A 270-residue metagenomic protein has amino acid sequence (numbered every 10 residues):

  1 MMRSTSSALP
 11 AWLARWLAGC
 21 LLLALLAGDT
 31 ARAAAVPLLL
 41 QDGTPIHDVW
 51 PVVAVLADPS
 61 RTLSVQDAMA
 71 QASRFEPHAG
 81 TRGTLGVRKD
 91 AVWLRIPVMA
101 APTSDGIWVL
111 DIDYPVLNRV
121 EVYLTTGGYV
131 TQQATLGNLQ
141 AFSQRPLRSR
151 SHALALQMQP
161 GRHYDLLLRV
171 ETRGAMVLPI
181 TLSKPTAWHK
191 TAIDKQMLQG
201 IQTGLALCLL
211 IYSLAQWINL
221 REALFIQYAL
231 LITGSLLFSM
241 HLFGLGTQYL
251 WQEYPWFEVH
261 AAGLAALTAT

Functional and structural regions predicted by a protein language model:
M1-M2, A33: Initiator methionine at the very start of the polypeptide chain
M2-A18: Bacterial N-terminal signal peptides that target proteins for export
R15-G28: Bacterial N-terminal signal peptides
T30, R95, D165, I211 (+1 more regions): A generic alpha-helix preference that emphasizes hydrophobic side chains
A34-M197: Soluble non-transmembrane domains of integral membrane proteins
L139-F142, H189-T270: Individual alpha-helical transmembrane segments in multi-pass integral membrane proteins
